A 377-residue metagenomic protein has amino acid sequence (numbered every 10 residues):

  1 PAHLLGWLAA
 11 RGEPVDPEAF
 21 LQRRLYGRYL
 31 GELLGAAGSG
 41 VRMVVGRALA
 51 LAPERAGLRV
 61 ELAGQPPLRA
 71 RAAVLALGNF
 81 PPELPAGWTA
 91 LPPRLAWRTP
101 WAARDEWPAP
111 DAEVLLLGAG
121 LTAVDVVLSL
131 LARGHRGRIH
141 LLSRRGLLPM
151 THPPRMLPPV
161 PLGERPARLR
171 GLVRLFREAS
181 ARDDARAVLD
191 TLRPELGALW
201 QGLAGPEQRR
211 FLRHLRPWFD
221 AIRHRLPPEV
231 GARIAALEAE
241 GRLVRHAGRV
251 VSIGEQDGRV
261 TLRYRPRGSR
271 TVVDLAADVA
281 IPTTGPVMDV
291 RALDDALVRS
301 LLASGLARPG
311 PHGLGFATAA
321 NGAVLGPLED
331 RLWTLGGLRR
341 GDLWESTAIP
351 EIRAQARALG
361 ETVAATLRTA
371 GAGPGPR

Functional and structural regions predicted by a protein language model:
P1-G12: Redox-cofactor-proximal catalytic regions of oxidoreductases
E13-P166, V173-R368, R377: Flavin (primarily FAD) cofactor-binding/catalytic cores of flavoenzymes
